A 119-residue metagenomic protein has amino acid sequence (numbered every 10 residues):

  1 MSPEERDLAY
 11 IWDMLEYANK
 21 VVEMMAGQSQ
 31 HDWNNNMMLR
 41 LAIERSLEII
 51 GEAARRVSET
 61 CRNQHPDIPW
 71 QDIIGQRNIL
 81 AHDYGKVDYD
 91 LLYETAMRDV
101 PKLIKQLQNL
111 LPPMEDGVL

Functional and structural regions predicted by a protein language model:
M1-L119: Solvent-exposed interaction patches of small proteins and small membrane subunits
